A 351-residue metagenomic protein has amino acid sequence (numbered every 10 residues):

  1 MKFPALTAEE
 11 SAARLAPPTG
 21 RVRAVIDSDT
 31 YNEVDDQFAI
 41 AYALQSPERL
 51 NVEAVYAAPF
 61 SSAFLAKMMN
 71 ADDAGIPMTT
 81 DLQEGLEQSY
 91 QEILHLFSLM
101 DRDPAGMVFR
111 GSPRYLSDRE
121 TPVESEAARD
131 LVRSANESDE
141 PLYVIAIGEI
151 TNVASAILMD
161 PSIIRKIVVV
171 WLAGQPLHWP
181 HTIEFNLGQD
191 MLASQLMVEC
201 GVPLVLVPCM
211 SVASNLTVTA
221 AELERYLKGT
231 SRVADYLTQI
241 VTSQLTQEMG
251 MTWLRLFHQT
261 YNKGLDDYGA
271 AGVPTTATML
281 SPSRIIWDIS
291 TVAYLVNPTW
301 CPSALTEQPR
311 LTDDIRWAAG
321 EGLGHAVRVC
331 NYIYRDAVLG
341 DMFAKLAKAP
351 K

Functional and structural regions predicted by a protein language model:
M1-K351: N-terminal acidic, glycine/proline-rich low-complexity segments
